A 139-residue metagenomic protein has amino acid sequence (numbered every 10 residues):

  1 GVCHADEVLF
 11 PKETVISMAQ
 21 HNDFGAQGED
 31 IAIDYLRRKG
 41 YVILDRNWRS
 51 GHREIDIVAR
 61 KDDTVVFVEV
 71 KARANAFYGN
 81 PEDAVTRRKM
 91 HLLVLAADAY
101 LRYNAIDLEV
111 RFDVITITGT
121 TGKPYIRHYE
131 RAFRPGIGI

Functional and structural regions predicted by a protein language model:
V2-R46: Acidic-basic catalytic patches of nuclease active cores, encompassing PD-(D/E)XK and other metal-cofactor nuclease
L36, I55-A76, P81, V85 (+1 more regions): Conserved catalytic cores of phosphodiester-cleaving nucleases, focusing on short active-site segments
N47, D56-V58, K71-R73, I115-T118 (+1 more regions): Anionic group-transfer/hydrolysis microenvironments
S50-R53, G122: Short acidic/glycine-enriched loop/turn segments that link adjacent beta-strands
R53, T64-V66, D113, R127: Protein kinase-like catalytic core scaffold
Y78-L108: Mid-chain, well-packed structural core segment of small domains
Y103-I139: Domain-level recognition of nuclease-like catalytic cores that cleave nucleotide substrates
